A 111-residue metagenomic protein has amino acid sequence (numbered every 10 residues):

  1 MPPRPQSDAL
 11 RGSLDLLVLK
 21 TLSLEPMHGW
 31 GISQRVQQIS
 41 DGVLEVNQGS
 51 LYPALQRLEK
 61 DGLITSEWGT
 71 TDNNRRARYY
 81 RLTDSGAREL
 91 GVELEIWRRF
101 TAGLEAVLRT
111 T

Functional and structural regions predicted by a protein language model:
Q6-S50: N-terminal helix-turn-helix DNA-binding core of bacterial DNA-binding proteins
L51-L58: Basic amphipathic alpha-helical segments that dock to polyanions
G62: Glycine-centered, phosphate/nucleic-acid-interacting loop/turn motifs that mediate DNA/RNA or nucleotide
S66: Short beta-strand "wing" residues that participate in macromolecule-binding interfaces
T70: Conserved catalytic-core motifs of eukaryotic protein kinase domains, centered on the activation segment
N73-L94: Basic, amphipathic "hinge/linker" alpha-helix immediately C-terminal to the N-terminal HTH DNA-binding motif
R88-T111: Amphipathic alpha-helical dimerization/coiled-coil segments that flank or bridge DNA-binding/regulatory modules
